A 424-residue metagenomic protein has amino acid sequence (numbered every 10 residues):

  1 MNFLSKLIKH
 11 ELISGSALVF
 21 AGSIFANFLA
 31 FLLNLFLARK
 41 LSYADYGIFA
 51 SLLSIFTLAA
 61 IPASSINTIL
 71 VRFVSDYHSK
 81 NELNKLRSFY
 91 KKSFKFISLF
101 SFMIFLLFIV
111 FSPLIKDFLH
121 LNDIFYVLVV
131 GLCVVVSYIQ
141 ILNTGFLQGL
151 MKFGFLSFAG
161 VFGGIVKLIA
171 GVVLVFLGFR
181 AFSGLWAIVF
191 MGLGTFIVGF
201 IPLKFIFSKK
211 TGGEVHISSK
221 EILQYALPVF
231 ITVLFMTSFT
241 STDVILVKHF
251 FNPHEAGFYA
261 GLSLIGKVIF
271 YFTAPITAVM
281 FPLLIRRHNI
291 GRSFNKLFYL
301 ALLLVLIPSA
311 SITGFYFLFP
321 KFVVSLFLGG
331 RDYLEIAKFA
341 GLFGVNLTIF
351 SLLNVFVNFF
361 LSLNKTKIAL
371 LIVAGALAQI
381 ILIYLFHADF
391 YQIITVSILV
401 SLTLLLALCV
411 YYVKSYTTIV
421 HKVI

Functional and structural regions predicted by a protein language model:
M1-L12, G154-S157, A181-A187, I197-T240 (+2 more regions): Interhelical loop/hinge segments that connect adjacent transmembrane helices in multipass membrane
E11-T68, I109, L168, L227-F250: Signature of the first transmembrane helix
L12-I13, S112-V130, P253-H254, L318-T348: Interfacial segments at transmembrane-helix termini and the short loops linking adjacent helices
S14-A26, L52, A63-S112, F125 (+1 more regions): Membrane-water interface segments that mark the loop-to-transmembrane alpha-helix transition
F49, L53-S64, M236, K248 (+3 more regions): Transmembrane helix-bundle signature of multi-pass secondary active exporters and lipid flippases
S64-K80, G266-G291, S362: Helix-loop junctions and terminal segments of transmembrane helices in multi-pass membrane transport/translocation
L128, S157-F207, A374, Y391-K414: Hydrophobic alpha-helical transmembrane segments
V136-F158, R286, V345-L371: Membrane-interface junctions at transmembrane-helix termini in multi-pass inner-membrane proteins
